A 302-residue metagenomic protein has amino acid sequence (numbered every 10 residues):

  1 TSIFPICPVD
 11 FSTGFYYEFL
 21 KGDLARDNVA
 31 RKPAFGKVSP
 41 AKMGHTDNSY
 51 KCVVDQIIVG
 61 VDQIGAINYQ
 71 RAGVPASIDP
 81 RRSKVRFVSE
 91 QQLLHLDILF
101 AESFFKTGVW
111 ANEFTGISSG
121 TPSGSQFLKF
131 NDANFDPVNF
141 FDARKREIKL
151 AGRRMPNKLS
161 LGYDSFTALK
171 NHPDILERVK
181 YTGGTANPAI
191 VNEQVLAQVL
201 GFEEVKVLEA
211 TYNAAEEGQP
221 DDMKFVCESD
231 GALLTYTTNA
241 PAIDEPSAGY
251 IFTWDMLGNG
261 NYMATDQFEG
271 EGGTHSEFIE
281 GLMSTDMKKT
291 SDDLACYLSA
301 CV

Functional and structural regions predicted by a protein language model:
T1-G60: Assembly/oligomerization interface modules of large self-assembling protein complexes
Y16-F19, L233-Y236, I279-G281: Generic recognition of long tandem-repeat/solenoid scaffolds
V54-V61, E277-M283: Oligomerization/assembly interface segments of phage tail-like spikes and tubes
G60-G65, L161-D164, S291: Helix N-cap / beta->alpha transition motif
G65-M155, Y163-Y181, V302: Alpha-helical scaffold segments that mediate packing/assembly in large oligomeric complexes
E90, I190-E193, A264, V302: Short, cationic low-complexity segments
R154-F252, M256: Extended oligomerization regions of viral-like shell subunits
N261-V302: Protruding loop/beta-arch "assembly-hinge" segments enriched in small, turn-prone residues
